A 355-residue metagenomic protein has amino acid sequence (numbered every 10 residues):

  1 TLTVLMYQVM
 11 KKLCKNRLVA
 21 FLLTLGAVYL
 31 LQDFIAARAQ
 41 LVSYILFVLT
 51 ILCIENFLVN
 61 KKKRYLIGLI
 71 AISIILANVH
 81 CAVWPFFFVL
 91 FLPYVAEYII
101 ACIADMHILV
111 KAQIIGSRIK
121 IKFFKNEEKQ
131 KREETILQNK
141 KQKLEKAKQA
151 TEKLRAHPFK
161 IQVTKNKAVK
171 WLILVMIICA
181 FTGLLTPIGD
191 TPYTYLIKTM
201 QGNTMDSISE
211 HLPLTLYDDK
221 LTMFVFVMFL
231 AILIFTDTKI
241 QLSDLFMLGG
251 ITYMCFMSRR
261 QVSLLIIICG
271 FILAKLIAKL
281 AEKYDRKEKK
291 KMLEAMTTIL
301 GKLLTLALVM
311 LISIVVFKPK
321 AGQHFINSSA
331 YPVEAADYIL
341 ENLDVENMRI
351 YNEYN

Functional and structural regions predicted by a protein language model:
T3-Y29: Transmembrane-helix signature of polytopic, membrane-embedded enzymes that assemble or transfer cell-envelope glycans
L5-Q8, A27-L30, V42-N60, F91-I103: Specific aromatic-rich, kink-prone transmembrane helix
A27-L31, L66-C81, I178-T182, G249-C255: Membrane-interface alpha helices of multi-pass inner-membrane proteins
F34-V42: Short acidic/glycine- and proline-prone juxtamembrane loop motifs at membrane-interface regions of multi-pass membrane
R38, C81-R132, I136-N139, K143 (+1 more regions): Transmembrane catalytic cores of multi-pass membrane glycosyltransferases and polysaccharide-assembly enzymes
N56-I74, V110, K170-L174, L242-G249: Short hydrophobic alpha-helices at membrane interfaces in multi-pass membrane enzymes
P85, V89, I251-K289: Hydrophobic/aromatic-rich transmembrane helices and adjacent perimembrane loops
R286-L343, N355: Membrane-proximal, lumen/periplasm-facing interface regions of secretory-pathway glyco- and lipid-modifying enzymes
